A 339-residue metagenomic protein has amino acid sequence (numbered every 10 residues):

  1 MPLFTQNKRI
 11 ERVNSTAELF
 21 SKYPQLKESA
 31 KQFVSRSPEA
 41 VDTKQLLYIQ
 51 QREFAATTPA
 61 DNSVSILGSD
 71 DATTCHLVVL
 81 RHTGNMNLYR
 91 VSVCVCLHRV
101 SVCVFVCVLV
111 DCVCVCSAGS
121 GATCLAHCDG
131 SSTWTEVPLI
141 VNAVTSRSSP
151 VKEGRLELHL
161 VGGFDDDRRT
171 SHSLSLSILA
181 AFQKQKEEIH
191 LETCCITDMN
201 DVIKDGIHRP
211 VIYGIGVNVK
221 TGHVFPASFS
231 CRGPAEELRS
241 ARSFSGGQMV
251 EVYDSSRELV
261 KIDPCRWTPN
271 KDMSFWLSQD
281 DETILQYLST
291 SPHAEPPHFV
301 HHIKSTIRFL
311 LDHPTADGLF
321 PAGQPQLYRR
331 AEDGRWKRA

Functional and structural regions predicted by a protein language model:
M1-T57, R168-A339: C-terminal functional modules of predominantly eukaryotic multidomain proteins
P38-L88, S92-V95, V110-C112, A118-S120: N-terminal presequence-like segments and the immediate start of the first folded domain
D71-C75, G154, V211: Short, basic and Ser/Thr-rich N-terminal targeting/leader segments
L77-R99, D111-C112, C116-E153: Glycine- and Gly-Pro-enriched alpha-helical subdomains that act as flexible, kink-prone "lid/hinge" or packing modules
M86, F164-D165: Internal, conserved structured core segments that host functional sites
H127, G162-F164: Short glycine-centered, acidic/aromatic-flanked micro-motifs in structured strand/loop junctions that mark active-site
G154-G162: Short glycine-rich phosphate-binding loop at a beta-alpha junction
